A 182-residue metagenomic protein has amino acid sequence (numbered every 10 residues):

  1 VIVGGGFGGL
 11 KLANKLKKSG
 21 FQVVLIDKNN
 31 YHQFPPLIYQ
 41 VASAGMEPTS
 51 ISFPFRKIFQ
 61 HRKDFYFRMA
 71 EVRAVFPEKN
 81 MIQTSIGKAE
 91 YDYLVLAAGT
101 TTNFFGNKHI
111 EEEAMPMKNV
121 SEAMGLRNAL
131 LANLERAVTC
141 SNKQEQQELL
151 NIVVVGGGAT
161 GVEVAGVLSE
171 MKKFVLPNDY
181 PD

Functional and structural regions predicted by a protein language model:
V1-Y66, I152-V153, A159-D182: Beta1-alpha1 glycine-rich phosphate/pyrophosphate-binding loop at the start of Rossmann-like nucleotide-binding domains
Y66-V153, M171, L176: FAD-binding core/adjacent interface of flavoenzyme oxidoreductases
